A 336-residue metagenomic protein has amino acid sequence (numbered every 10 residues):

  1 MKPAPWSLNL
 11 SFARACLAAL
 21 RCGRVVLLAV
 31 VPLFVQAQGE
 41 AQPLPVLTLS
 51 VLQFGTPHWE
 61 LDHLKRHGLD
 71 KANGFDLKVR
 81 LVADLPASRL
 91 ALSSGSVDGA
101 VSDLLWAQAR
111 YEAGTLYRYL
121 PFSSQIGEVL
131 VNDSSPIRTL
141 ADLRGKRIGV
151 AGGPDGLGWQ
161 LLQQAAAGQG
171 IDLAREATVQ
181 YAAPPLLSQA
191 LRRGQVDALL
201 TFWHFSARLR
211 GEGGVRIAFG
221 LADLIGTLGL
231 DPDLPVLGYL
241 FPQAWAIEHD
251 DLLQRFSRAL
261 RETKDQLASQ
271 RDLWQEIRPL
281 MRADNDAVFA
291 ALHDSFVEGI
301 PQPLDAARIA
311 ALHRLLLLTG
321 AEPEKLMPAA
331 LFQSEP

Functional and structural regions predicted by a protein language model:
M1-A18: N-terminal secretory signal peptides that target proteins for export/translocation
C22-L33: Bacterial N-terminal signal peptides
A37-A41: Boundary at the C-terminal end of the N-terminal hydrophobic targeting segment
Q42-D172, Q180-Y181, D197-W203, A218: Short, glycine-/small- and polar/acidic-enriched structural segments that line small-molecule recognition paths
A72, A222-P232, V297-A306: Short, solvent-exposed loop/beta-turn-alpha elements that line the ligand-binding surface or hinge of extracytoplasmic
L104-L105, P185-I277: Pocket-lining segment of extracytoplasmic ligand-binding domains
A246-A321: Secondary-structure end/capping motifs
H313-P336: Conserved C-terminal helix/tail region of periplasmic/extracytoplasmic solute-binding proteins
